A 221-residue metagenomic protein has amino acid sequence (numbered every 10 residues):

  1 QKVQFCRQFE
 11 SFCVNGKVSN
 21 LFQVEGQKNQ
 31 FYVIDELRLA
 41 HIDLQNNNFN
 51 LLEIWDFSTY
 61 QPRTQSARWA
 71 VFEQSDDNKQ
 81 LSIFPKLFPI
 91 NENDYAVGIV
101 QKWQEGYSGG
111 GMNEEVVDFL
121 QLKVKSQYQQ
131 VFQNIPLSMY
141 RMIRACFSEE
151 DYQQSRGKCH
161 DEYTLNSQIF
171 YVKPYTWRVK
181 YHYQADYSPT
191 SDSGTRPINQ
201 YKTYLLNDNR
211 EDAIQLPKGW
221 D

Functional and structural regions predicted by a protein language model:
Q1-N46: Basic/polar, acidic-poor N-terminal "presequence/leader" segments that form or can form short amphipathic helices
Q1-V18, G111-D221: Acidic, small-residue rich beta-repeat scaffolds with periodic aromatic anchors
F12-Q27, E73-N93, Y163-P174: Structural signature of eukaryotic scaffold interfaces centered on beta-propeller domains
N20-Q23, Q27-I34, A40, N93-G106 (+1 more regions): Short beta-strand elements that form the blades of beta-propeller/WD-repeat-like and other beta-sheet-rich scaffold
V24, D43-N48, D56-Q61, Q121-K123 (+1 more regions): Acidic/polar residues at beta-strand termini and the immediately following turn/coil
Q30-N93: Short N-terminal edge-element motif at the start of the domain
K86-K123: Contiguous hydrophobic, core-forming segments of folded domains
